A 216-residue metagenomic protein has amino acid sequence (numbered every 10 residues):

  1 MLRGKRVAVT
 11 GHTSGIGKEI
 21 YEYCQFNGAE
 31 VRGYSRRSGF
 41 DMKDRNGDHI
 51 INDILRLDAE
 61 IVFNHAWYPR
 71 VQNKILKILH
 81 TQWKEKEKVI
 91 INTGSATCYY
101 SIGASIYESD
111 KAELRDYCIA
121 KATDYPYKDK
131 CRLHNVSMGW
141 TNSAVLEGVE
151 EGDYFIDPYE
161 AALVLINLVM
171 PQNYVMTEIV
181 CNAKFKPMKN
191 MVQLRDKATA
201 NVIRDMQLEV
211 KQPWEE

Functional and structural regions predicted by a protein language model:
V7-F26: N-terminal Rossmann NAD(P)H-binding glycine-rich loop of SDR-like oxidoreductase domains
V31-D53, W67-R70, K74: Adenosine-cofactor binding site in Rossmann-like domains, unifying the SAM/SAH pocket of S-adenosylmethionine-dependent
E60-F63, I78-Q82, K86-G94, C131-H134: Conserved catalytic-site loops of classical short-chain dehydrogenases/reductases
F63-V71, G94-T97: Conserved NAD(P)H cofactor-binding loop of Rossmann-fold oxidoreductase domains
L76-H80, Y117-A122, A162-L165: Short-chain dehydrogenase/reductase
K84-K128, G139-S143, E150: Catalytic loop of short-chain dehydrogenase/reductase
Y125-T141, N173-E178: Conserved Rossmann-fold SDR core element
N135, E150-E216: C-terminal helical subdomain
